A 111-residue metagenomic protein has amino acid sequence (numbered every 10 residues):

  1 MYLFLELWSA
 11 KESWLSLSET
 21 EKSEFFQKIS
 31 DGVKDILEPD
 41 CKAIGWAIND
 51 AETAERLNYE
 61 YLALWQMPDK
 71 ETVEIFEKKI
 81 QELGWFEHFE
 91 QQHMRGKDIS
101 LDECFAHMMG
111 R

Functional and structural regions predicted by a protein language model:
M1-Y59, M67-V73, K97-R111: Short S/T/G/P-rich N-terminal loop/turn motif that feeds into the first structured element of a domain
A63: Conserved, mostly hydrophobic/aromatic
E74-L83: Short amphipathic alpha-helices in soluble, non-transmembrane regions that often serve as interface/regulatory elements
W85-D98: Conserved short beta-strand edge segments in small beta-sheet-based binding/regulatory domains
